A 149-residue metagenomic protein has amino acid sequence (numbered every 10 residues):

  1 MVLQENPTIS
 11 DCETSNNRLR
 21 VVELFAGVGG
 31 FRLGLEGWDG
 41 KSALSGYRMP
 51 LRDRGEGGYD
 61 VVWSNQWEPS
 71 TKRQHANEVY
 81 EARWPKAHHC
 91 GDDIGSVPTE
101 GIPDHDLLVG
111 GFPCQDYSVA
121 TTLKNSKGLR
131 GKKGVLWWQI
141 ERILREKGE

Functional and structural regions predicted by a protein language model:
M1-E149: Conserved active-site and SAM-binding loop architecture of S-adenosyl-L-methionine-dependent nucleic-acid
